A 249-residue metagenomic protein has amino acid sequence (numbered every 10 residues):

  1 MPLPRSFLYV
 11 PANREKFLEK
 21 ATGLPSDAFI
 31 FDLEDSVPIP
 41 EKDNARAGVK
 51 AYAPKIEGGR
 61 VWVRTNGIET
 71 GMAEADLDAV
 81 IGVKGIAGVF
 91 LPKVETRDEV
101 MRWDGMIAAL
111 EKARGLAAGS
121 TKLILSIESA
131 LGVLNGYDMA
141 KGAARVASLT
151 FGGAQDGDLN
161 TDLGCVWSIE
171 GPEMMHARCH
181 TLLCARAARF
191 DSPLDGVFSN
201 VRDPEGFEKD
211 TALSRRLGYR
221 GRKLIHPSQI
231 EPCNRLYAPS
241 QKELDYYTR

Functional and structural regions predicted by a protein language model:
M1-R249: Expand to "…catalyze enediolate/carbanion chemistry for C-C bond making/breaking, isomerization, decarboxylation
